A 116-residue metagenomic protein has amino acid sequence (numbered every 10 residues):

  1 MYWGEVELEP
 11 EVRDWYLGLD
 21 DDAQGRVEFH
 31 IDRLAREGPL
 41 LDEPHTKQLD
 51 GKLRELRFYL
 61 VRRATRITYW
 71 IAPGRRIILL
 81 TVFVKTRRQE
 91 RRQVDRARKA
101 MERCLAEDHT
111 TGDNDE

Functional and structural regions predicted by a protein language model:
M1-A64, P73-I77, F83-E116: Basic, Lys/Arg-enriched alpha-helical interface segments
